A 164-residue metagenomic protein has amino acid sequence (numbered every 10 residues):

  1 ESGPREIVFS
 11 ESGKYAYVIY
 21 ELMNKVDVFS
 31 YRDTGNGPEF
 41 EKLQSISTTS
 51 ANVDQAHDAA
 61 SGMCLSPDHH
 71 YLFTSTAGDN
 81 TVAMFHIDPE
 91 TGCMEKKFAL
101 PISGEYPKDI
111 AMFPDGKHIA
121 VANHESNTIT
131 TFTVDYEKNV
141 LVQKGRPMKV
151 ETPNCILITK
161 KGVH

Functional and structural regions predicted by a protein language model:
E1-G13, T49-H69, S103-H118, V150-V163: Beta-rich, blade/repeat-based domains predominating in secreted/periplasmic proteins but also intracellular
E1-G3, S10-A16, Y20-T34: Beta-propeller domains
S10, V18-E21, T74-A77, V121-H124: Conserved beta-strand positions in repeat-built beta-propeller and related beta-rich domains
I19, N24-Y31, F40-L72: Oxyanion-binding "anion nests"
N24-V26, N80-V82, N127-I129: Structural signal for beta-propeller blades
F29-F40, F85-G92, T133-V140: Short loop/turn segments immediately following beta-strands, especially the blade-tip and inter-blade linker loops
Q44-V53, E95-P101, Q143-M148: A short beta-strand motif characteristic of beta-propeller blades
S61, S66-Y106: C-terminal structural cap/anchor segments
